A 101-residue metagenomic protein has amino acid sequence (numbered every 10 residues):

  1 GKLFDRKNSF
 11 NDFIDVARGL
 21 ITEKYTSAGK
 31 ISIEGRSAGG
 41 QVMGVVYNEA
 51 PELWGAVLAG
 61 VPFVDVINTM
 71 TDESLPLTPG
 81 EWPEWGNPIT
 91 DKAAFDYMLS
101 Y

Functional and structural regions predicted by a protein language model:
G1-Y101: Active-site-proximal cap/loop segments of hydrolase catalytic domains
